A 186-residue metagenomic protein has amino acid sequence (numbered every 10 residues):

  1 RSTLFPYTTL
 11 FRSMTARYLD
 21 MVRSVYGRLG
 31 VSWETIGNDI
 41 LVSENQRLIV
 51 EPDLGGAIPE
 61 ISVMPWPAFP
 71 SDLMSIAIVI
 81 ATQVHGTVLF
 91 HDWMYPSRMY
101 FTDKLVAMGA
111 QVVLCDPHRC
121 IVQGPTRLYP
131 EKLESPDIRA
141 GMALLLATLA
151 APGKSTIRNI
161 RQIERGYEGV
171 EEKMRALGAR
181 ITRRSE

Functional and structural regions predicted by a protein language model:
L4-E186: Short, structured segments at the rim of ligand-binding sites
